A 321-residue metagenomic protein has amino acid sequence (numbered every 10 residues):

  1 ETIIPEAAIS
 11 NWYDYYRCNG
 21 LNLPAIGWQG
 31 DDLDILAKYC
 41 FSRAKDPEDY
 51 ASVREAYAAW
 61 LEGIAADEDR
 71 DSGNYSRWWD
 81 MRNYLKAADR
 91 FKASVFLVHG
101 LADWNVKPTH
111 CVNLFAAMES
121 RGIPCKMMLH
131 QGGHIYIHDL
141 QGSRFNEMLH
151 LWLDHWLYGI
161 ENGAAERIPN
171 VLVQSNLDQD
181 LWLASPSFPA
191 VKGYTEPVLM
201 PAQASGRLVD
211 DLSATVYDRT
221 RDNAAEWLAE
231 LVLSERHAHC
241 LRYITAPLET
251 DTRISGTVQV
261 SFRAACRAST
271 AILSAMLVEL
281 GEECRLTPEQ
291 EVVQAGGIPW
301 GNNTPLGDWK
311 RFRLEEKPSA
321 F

Functional and structural regions predicted by a protein language model:
T2, K92-V95, G122-K126: Loop/turn elements at helix/coil->beta-strand transitions in domains of secreted/extracellular proteins
T2-R90: Accessory cap/linker subdomain of secreted extracellular hydrolases
I9-W12, A102-W104, H134-I135: Solvent-exposed loop/turn segments at secondary-structure junctions within structured extracellular/periplasmic domains
Y75, G132-G142: Active-site rim elements
F91, L97-H99, D103: Short beta-strand/loop motif that positions the catalytic acidic residue of the alpha/beta-hydrolase fold
W104-H110: Conserved alpha/beta-hydrolase "acid-adjacent" motif
M118-I135: Catalytic histidine neighborhood in serine/cysteine hydrolases with alpha/beta-hydrolase-type architecture
D139, S143-F321: C-terminal, loop-rich substrate-recognition/catalytic regions characterized by aromatic stacking residues
